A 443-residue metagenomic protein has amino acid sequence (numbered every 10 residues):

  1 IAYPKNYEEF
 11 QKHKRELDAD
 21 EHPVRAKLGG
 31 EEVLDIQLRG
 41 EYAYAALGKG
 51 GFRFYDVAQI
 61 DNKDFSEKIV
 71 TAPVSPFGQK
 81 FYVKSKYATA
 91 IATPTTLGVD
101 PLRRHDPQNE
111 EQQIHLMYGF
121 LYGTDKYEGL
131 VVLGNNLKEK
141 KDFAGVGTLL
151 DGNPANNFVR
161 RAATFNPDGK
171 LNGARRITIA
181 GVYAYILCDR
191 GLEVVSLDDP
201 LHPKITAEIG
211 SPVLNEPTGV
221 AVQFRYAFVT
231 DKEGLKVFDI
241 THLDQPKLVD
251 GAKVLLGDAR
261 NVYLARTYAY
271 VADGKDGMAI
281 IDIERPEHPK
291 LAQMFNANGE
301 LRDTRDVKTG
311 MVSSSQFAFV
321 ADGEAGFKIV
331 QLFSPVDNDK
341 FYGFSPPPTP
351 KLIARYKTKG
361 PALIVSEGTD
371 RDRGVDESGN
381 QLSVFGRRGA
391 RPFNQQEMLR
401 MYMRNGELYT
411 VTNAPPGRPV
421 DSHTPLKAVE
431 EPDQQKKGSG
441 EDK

Functional and structural regions predicted by a protein language model:
I1-K443: Feature marking well-ordered beta-strand scaffolds used for ligand recognition
